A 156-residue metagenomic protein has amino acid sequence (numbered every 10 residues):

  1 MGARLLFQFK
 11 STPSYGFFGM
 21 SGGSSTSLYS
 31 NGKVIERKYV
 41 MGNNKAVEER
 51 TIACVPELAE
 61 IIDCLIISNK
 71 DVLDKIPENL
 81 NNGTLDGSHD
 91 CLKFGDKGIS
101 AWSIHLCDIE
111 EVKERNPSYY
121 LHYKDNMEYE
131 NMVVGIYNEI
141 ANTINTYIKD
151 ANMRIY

Functional and structural regions predicted by a protein language model:
M1, Q8, G23-S25, I62-I66: N-terminal start-of-chain detector that recognizes signal peptides and the immediate post-cleavage beginning
M1-F18, K70-Y156: Short, well-ordered, aromatic-rich surface patches in folded extracellular/luminal domains
Y15-M20, N43-A46: Short, cysteine-centered beta-strand-loop-beta hairpins and adjacent loop/turn segments enriched in charged/polar
S21-M41: Short, flexible N-terminal segments of the mature chain
S24-L28, E49-A53, H89-L92: Hydrophobic/aromatic beta-strand elements that line small-molecule binding cavities or substrate pockets in beta-rich
Y29-N31, R50, K75-I76, R115: Short, surface-exposed linear patches
I35-K75: A short-motif feature that recognizes glycine-rich, charge-decorated loops that bind or process nucleotide phosphates
